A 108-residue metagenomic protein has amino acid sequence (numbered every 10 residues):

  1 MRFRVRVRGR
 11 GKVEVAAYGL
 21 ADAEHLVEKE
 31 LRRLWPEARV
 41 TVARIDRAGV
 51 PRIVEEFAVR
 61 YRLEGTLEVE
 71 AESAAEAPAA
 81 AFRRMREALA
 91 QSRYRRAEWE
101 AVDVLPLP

Functional and structural regions predicted by a protein language model:
M1-A16: Short, extreme N-terminal segment that most often corresponds to the first beta-strand
K12-Y18, E64-E76: A short, exposed loop/beta-hairpin motif centered on an aromatic-Gly-Thr core
V15-R39, A80: Short, flexible N-terminal segments of the mature chain
V27, E72-L89: Short, well-ordered alpha-helical segments
V27-L31, R84, V102-V104: Short amphipathic alpha-helical linker/capping segments at the junctions of internal repeats and modular domains
R32-T41, L89-R96: Short secondary-structure junctions
A38-E72: Short, intrinsically disordered low-complexity segments
R44-I53, A97-P108: Short, highly charged C-terminal tails/helix-capping segments
